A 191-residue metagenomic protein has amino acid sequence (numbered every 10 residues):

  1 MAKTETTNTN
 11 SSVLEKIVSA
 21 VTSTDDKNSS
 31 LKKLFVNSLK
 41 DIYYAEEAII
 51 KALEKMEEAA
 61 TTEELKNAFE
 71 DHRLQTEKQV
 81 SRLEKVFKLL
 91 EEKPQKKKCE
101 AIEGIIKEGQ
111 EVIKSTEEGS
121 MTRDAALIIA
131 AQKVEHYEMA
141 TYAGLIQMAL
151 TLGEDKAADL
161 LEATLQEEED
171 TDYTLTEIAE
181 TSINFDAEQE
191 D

Functional and structural regions predicted by a protein language model:
A2-D191: Amphipathic alpha-helical hairpins
